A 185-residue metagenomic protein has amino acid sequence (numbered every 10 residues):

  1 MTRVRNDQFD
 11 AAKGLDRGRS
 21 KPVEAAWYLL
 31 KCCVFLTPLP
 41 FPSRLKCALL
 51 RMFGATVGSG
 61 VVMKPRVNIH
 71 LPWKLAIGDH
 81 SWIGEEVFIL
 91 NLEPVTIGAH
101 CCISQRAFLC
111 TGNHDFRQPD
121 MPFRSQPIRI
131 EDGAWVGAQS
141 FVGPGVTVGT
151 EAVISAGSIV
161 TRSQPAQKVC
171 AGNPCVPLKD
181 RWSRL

Functional and structural regions predicted by a protein language model:
M1-A55, S59, H100, G133 (+1 more regions): Terminal amphipathic alpha-helical/low-complexity segments used for targeting or macromolecular assembly
P38-C47, R66-I77, W82-T147, N173-P174 (+1 more regions): Flexible, glycine/small-residue-enriched loop-and-beta-strand segment within the central core of proteins
G58-S59, G98-A99, G149-T150, S158 (+1 more regions): Secondary-structure boundary/capping motif
V62-K64: Conserved short histidine dyad/triad with adjacent acidic residue
W135, S155, C170: Short glycine/serine/threonine-biased micro-segments
A138-V153, S158-R162: Beta-rich strand-turn-strand
A166, A171-P174: Acidic, glycine-centered active-site loop in nucleotide-sugar glycosyltransferases
